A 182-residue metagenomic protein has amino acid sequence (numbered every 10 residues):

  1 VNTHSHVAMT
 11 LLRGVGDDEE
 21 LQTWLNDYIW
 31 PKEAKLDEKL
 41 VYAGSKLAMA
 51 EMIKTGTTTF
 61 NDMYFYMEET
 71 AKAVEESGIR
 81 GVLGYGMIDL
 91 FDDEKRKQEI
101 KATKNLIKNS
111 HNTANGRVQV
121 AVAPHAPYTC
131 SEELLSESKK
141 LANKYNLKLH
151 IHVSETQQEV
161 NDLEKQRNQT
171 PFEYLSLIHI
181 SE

Functional and structural regions predicted by a protein language model:
V1-T10, K148-Q157: Histidine-centered catalytic micro-motifs
T3, F60, G81-G84, V120-P124 (+1 more regions): Hydrophobic faces of well-ordered beta-strands that scaffold small-molecule active sites in alpha/beta enzyme cores
H4, G56, V74, V122 (+2 more regions): Conserved, mostly hydrophobic/aromatic
R13-I79, K101-T113: Alpha-helical scaffold segments that flank or form the walls of functional sites
V15, Q157-T170: Histidine/acidic-residue-rich catalytic or RNA/ligand-binding cores of hydrolases and nuclease-related proteins
F65-Y66, G86-L90, A123-P127, S154-Q158: Active-site beta-loop-alpha junctions enriched in small/polar residues
A121-E137: Active-site glycine- and acidic-residue-rich loops that bind and position anionic ligands or nucleotide-like cofactors
S176-E182: Residue-level detector of conserved catalytic or cofactor/ligand-binding positions in enzyme active sites
